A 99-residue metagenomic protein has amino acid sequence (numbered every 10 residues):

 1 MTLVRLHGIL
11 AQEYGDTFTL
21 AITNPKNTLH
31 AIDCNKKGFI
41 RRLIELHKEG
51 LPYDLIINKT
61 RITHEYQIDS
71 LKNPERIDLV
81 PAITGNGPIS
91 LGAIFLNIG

Functional and structural regions predicted by a protein language model:
M1-D16: Eukaryote-biased recognition of intrinsically disordered, low-complexity regulatory segments
H7, K36, I62-H64: Alpha-helix initiation/capping motif
G8-L10, N24, I83: A broadly conserved detector of short glycine/acidic/proline-rich loop/turn motifs that flank catalytic sites and bind
F18-L20: Generic detection of short hydrophobic beta-strand segments and adjacent strand-loop junctions
T23-F39: Short amphipathic, charge-patterned alpha-helical segments
C34-N58: Short loop-to-beta-strand transition segments
G50-G99: Add "or lipid-surface remodeling" -> "...that mediate pore formation, membrane permeabilization, membrane fusion
